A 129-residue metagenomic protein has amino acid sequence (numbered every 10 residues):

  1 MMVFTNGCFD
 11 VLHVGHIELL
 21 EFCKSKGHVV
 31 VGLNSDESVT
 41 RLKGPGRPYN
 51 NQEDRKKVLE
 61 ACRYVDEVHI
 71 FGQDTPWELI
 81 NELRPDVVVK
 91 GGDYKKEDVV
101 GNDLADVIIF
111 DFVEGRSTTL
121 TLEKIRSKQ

Functional and structural regions predicted by a protein language model:
M1-Q129: Nucleotidyltransferase catalytic core that binds NTPs
